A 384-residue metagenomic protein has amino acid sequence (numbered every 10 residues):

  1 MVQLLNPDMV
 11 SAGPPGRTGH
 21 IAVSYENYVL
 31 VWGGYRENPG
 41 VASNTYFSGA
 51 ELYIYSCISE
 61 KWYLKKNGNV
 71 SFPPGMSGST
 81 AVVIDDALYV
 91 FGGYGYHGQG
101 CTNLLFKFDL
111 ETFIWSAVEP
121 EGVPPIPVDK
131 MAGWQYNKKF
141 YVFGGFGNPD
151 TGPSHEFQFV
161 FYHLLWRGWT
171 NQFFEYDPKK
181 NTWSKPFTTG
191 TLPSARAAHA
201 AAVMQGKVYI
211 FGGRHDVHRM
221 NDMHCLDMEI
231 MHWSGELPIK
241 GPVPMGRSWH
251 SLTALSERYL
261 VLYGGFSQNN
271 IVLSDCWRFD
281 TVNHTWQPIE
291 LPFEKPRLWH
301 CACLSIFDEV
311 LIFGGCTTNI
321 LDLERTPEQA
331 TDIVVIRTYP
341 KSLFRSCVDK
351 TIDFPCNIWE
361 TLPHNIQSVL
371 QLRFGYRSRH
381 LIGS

Functional and structural regions predicted by a protein language model:
M1-G13, L64-K66: A short helix->beta-strand "capping" segment at the edge of beta-propeller domains
Q3-L4, R36, C301, I306-S384: Cullin-RING E3 adaptor/co-adaptor recruitment helices
L5, Y63-K65, S116-V118, S184-P186 (+2 more regions): A structural motif specific to WD40 beta-propellers
S11, Y25-T45, N67, I84-G100 (+8 more regions): Glycine-centered tight turns/hairpins at beta-strand boundaries that repeat across beta-rich repeat domains
G13-V31, L52, P74-V90, L105 (+10 more regions): Conserved short beta-strand element of beta-propeller blades
P14, S48, C101, E111 (+9 more regions): Alpha-helical interaction elements in eukaryotic regulators
F47-K61, T102-I114, H155-N181, N221-H232 (+2 more regions): Beta-propeller blade signature
F72-P73, H97-Q99, P124-P125, L192-P193 (+4 more regions): Short glycine/serine/proline-enriched coil/turn segments at secondary-structure junctions
